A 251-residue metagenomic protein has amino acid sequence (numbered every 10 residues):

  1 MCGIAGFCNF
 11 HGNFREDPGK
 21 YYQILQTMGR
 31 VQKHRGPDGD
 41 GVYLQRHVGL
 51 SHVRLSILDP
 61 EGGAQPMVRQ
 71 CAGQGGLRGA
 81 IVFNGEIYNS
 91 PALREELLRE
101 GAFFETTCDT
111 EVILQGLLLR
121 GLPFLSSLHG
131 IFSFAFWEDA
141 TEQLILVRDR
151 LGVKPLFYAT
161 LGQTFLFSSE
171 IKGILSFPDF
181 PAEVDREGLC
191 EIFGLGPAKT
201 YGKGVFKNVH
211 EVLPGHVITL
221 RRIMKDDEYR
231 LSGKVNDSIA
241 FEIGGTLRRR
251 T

Functional and structural regions predicted by a protein language model:
M1-T251: Cysteine-centered catalytic environments shared across enzyme families
